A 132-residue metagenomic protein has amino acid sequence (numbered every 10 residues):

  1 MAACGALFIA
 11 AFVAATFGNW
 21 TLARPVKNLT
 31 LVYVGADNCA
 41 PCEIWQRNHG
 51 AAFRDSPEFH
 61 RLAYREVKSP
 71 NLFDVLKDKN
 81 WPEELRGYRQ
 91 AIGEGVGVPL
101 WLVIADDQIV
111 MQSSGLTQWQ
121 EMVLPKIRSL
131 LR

Functional and structural regions predicted by a protein language model:
C4-T16: Bacterial N-terminal signal peptides
T21-A23: Boundary at the C-terminal end of the N-terminal hydrophobic targeting segment
L29: Catalytic phosphate/metal-binding cores of nucleic-acid and nucleotide-processing enzymes, i.e., regions that mediate
G35-P41: Short pre-active-site segment immediately N-terminal to redox-active cysteine/selenocysteine motifs in thiol-based
C42-E58: Typically the conserved alpha-helix immediately C-terminal to a functionally engaged Cys/Sec in thioredoxin-like
E58-P82: Thiol-based oxidoreductase modules, predominantly thioredoxin-like and allied folds used for disulfide exchange
D78-G97: Short, internal strand/loop/helix patches that form the active-site neighborhood or redox-interaction surface
G95-R132: Non-catalytic, surface beta->alpha helical segment in thiol-disulfide oxidoreductase systems
